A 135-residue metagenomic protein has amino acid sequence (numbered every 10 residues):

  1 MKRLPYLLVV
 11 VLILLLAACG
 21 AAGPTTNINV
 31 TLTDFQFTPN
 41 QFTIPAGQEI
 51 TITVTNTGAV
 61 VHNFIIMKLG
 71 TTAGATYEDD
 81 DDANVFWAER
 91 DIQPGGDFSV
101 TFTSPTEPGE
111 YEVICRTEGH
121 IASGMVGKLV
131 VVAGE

Functional and structural regions predicted by a protein language model:
M1-L8: Bacterial N-terminal signal peptides that target proteins for export
L15-A18: C-terminal motif of bacterial Sec signal peptides marking the signal peptidase cleavage site
P24-I50: N-terminal edge beta-strand
Q36, W87-E135: Extracellular/periplasmic metallocenter environments
N40-I65, F98-E107, Y111, V131-A133: Beta-strand cores of secreted/periplasmic/IMS beta-sandwich domains, seen most often in copper-related folds
H62, A75, H120: Histidine-centered active-site/metal-ligand motif
K68-G70, I121: Solvent-exposed strand-loop boundary residues in beta-sheet-rich modules
G70-D80: Short aromatic-acidic-glycine turn motif
